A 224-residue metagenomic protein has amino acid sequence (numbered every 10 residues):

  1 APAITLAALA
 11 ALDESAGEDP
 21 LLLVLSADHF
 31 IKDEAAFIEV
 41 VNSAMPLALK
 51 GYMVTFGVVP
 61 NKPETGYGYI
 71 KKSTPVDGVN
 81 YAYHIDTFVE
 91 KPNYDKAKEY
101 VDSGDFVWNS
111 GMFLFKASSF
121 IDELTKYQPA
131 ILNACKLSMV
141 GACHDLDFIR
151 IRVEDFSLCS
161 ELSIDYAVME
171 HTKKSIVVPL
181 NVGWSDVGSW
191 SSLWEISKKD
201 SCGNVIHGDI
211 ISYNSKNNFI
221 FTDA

Functional and structural regions predicted by a protein language model:
A1-V76, D122-Y127: Conserved beta-loop-beta/alpha segment of the NTase-like Rossmann-fold superfamily that binds/positions NTPs
A3-L6, A10, S43-P46, Y69 (+6 more regions): Alpha-helical scaffold segments in soluble metabolic enzymes
L22, D86, D105, M112-F113 (+1 more regions): A residue-level structural signature of the nucleotidyltransferase/glycosyltransferase Rossmann-like core
L25-A27, E34, G57-P60, S73 (+6 more regions): Fold-independent oxyanion-binding glycine-rich loops and adjacent beta-strand/coil segments at enzyme active sites
G68, G111-F115: Short glycine- and hydrophobic/aromatic-rich loop-to-beta-strand nucleating segment in the catalytic cores
S73-V107: A short, charged helix-loop
S103-F106, S110, K126-P129: An anion/pyrophosphate-binding glycine-rich loop and adjacent beta-alpha core in soluble alpha-beta enzymes
F115-A224: Left-handed beta-helix
